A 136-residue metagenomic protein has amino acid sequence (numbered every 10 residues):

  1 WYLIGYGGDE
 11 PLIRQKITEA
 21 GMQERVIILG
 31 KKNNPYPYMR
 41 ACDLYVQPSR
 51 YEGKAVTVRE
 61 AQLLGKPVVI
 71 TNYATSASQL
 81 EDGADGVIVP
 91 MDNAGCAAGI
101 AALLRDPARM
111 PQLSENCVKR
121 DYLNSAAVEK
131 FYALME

Functional and structural regions predicted by a protein language model:
W1-L12: Glycosyltransferase donor-sugar binding loop
R14-G30: Nucleotide-activated donor-binding/catalytic signature segment of Leloir-type glycosyltransferases, i.e., the conserved
K31, R50: Aromatic "clamp/platform" in nucleotide-sugar-dependent glycosyltransferases that forms part of the donor/acceptor
E60, Y73-G83, V87-I88: Short acidic/histidine- and often glycine-rich active-site loop of Leloir-type glycosyltransferases that engages
P67-T71: Short hydrophobic beta-strand element within catalytic cores of glycosyltransferases and related nucleotide-activated
D82-G83, V87-N93, A102-P107: Conserved acidic donor-binding segment of nucleotide-sugar-dependent glycosyltransferases
R109-L123: A short, well-ordered alpha-helix in the C-terminal region of glycosyltransferases
N124-E136: C-terminal alpha-helical cap of glycosyltransferases
